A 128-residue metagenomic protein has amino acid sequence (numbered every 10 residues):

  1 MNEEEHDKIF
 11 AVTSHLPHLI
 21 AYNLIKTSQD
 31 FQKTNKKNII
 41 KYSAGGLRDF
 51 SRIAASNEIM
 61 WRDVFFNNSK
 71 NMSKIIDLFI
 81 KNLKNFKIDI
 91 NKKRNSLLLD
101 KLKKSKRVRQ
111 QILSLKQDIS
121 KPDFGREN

Functional and structural regions predicted by a protein language model:
M1-H18, K37: Conserved Rossmann-fold dehydrogenase catalytic segment
F10, S14, H18, D77 (+2 more regions): Generic structural signal for well-ordered, non-transmembrane alpha-helical segments in soluble/cytosolic regions
I20-I39, V64-F66: N-terminal glycine-rich phosphate-binding loop for ADP-containing cofactors
A21, I25, A55, K84 (+2 more regions): Charged/polar positions within long, soluble alpha-helices
Q29-F31, K92-S96, Q117-P122: Juxtamembrane/interface motifs at transmembrane-helix termini
K36-S105: Interdomain hinge/lid region at the active-site interface of Rossmann-like NAD(P)-dependent oxidoreductases
R107-N128: Long, positively charged, glycine-interspersed low-complexity recognition regions
